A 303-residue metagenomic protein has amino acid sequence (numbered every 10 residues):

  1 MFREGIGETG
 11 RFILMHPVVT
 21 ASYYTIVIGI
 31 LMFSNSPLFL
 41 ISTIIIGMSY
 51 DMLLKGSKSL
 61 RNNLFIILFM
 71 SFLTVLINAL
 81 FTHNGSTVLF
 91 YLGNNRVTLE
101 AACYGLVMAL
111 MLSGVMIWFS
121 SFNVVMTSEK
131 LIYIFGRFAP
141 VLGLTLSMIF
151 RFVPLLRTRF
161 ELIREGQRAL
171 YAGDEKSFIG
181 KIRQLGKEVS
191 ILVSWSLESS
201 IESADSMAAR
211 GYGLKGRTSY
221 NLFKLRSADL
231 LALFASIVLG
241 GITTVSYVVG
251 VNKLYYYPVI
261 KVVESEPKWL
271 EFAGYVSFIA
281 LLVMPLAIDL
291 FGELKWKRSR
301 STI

Functional and structural regions predicted by a protein language model:
F2-L53, G166-I303: Transmembrane alpha-helix interface motif
M15, M32-N35, G56, M108-L112 (+3 more regions): Membrane-interface junctions
F39-I41, K58-S59, I149-R151: Short, charged/polar low-complexity linear motifs in solvent-exposed/disordered segments
L53-N62: Membrane-interface helix-boundary motifs at transmembrane edges
N63-I179, L294-I303: Juxtamembrane/interface alpha-helical elements of multi-pass membrane proteins
